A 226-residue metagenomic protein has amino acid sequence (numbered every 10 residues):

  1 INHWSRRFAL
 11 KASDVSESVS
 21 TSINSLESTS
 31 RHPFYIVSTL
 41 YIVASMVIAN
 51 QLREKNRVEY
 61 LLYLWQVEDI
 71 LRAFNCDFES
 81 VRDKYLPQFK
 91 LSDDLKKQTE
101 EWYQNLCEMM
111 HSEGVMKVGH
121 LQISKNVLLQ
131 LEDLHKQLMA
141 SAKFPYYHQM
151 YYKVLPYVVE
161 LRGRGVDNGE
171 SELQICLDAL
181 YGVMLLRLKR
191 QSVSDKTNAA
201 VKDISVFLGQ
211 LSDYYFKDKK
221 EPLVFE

Functional and structural regions predicted by a protein language model:
N2-S30: Low-acidity, Ser/Thr- and Arg-rich intrinsically disordered low-complexity segments
R31-S45: Short, Lys/Arg-enriched N-terminal segments with co-localized hydrophobic residues within the first ~10-30 amino acids
V47-V118: N-terminal interaction modules that seed assembly of large macromolecular complexes
I48, K90, Q98, C107-H111 (+6 more regions): A structural motif
I70-A73, L91, N105-M116, D133-F144 (+3 more regions): Amphipathic alpha-helical interaction surfaces
Y103-L106, L128-L131, V154, I204 (+1 more regions): Short amphipathic alpha-helical coiled-coil/interface segments
L121-L180: A charged, amphipathic interaction segment
V159-E226: Glycine-rich, aromatic-bearing surface loops/beta-hairpins
